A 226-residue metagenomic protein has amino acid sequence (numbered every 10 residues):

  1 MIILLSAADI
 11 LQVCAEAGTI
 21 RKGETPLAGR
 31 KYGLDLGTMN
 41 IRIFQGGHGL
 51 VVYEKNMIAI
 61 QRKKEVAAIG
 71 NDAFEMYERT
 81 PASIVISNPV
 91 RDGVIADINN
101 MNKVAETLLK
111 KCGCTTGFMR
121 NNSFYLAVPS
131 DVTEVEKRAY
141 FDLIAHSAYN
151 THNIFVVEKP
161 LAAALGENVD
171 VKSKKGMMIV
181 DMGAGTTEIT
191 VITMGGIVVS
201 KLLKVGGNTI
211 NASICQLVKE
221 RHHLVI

Functional and structural regions predicted by a protein language model:
I2-E54, A59-M182, I192-I226: Nucleotide/phosphate-binding catalytic cleft detector across ATP-hydrolyzing and phosphate-transferring enzymes
